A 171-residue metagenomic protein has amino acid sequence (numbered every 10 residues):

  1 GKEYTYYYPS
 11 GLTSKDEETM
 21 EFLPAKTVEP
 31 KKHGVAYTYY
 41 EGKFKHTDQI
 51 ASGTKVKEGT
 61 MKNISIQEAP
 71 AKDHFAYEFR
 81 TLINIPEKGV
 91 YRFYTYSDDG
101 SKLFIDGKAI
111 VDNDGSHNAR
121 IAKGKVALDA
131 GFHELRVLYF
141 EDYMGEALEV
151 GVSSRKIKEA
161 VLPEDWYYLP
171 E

Functional and structural regions predicted by a protein language model:
G1-T5: Catalytic phosphate/nucleotide-handling subdomain of diverse soluble enzymes
Y6-R92, Y96-E171: Extracellular/secretory pathway-exposed regions associated with glycan biology
